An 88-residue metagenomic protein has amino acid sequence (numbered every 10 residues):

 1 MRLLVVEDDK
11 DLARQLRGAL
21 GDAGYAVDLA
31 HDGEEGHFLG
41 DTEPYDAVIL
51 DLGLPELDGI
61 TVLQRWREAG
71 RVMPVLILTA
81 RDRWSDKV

Functional and structural regions predicted by a protein language model:
M1-V88: N-terminal/domain-start alpha-helical segments
